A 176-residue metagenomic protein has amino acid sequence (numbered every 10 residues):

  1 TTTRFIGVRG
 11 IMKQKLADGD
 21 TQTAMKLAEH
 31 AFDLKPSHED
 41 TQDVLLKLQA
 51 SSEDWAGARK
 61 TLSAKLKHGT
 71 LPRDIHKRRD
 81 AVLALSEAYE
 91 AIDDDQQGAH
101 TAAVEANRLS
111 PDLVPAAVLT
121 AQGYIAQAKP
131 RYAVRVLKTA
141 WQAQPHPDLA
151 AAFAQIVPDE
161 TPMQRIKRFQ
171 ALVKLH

Functional and structural regions predicted by a protein language model:
T1-H176: Repeat-based scaffolding regions
